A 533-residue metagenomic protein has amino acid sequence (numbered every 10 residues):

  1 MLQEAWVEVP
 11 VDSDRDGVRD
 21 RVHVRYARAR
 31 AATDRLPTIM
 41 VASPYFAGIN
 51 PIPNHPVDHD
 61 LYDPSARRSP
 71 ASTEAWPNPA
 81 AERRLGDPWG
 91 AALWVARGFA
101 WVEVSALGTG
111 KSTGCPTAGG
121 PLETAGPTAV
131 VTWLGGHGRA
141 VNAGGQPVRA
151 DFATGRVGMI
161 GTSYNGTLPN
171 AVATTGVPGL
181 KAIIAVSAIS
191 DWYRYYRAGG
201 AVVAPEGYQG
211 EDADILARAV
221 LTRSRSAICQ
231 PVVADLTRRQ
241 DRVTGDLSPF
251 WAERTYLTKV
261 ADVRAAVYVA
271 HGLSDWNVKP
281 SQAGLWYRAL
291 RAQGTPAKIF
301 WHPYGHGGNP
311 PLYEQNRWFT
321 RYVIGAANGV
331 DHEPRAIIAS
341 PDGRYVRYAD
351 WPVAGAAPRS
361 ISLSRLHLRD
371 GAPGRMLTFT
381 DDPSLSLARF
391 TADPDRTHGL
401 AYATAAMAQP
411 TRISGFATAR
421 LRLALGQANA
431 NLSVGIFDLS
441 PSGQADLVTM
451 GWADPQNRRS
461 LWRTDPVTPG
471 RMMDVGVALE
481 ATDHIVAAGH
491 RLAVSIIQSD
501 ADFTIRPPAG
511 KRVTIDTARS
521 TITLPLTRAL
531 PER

Functional and structural regions predicted by a protein language model:
M1-D34, M407: N-terminal cap/lid segment of alpha/beta-hydrolase-fold proteins
V11-D12, G17-R19, V24, G48-A92 (+8 more regions): Accessory cap/linker subdomain of secreted extracellular hydrolases
D34-P44: Short beta-strand element of the alpha/beta-hydrolase
T38, V95-V102, K298: A fold-wide structural signal in alpha/beta-hydrolase
V263, V269-H271, D275: Short beta-strand/loop motif that positions the catalytic acidic residue of the alpha/beta-hydrolase fold
W276-Q282: Conserved alpha/beta-hydrolase "acid-adjacent" motif
L290-G307: Catalytic histidine neighborhood in serine/cysteine hydrolases with alpha/beta-hydrolase-type architecture
F300, G307-R533: C-terminal, loop-rich substrate-recognition/catalytic regions characterized by aromatic stacking residues
